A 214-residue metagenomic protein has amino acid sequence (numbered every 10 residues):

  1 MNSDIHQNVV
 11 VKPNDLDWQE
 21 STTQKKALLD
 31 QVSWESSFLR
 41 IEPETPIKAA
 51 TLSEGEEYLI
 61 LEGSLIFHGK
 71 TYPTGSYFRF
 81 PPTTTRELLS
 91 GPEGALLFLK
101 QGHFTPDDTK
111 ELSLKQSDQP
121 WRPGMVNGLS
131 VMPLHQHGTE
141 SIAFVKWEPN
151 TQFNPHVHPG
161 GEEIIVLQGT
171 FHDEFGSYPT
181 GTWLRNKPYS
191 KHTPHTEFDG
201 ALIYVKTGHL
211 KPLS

Functional and structural regions predicted by a protein language model:
M1-S33, G94-T139: A short, N-terminal "cap"/entry segment at the start of jelly-roll beta-barrel domains of the cupin/DSBH fold
S21-L52, I66, K70, T74 (+8 more regions): Conserved short histidine dyad/triad with adjacent acidic residue
S53, P92, G138, P159 (+1 more regions): A generic beta-sheet turn/junction motif
G63, Q168-G169: Glycine-centered positions in the ABC transporter ATPase nucleotide-binding domain
T71, P82-D107, P188-L213: Ligand-binding loop in jelly-roll beta-barrel domains
F144, G161-Q168: Alpha-helical membrane segments in multi-pass integral membrane proteins
